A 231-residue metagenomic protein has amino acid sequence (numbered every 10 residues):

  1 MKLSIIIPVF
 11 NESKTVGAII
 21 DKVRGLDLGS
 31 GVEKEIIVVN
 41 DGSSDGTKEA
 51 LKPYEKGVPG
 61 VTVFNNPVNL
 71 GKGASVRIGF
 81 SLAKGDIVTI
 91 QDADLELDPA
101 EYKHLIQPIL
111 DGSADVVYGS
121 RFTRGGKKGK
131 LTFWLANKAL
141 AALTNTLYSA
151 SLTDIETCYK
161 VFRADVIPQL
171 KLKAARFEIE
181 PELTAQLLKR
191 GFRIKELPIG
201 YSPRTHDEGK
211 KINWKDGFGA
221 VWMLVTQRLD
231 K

Functional and structural regions predicted by a protein language model:
K2-S4, E35, E182: Cell-envelope/extracellular polymer assembly enzymes that use nucleotide-activated donors
E12-L26: Short, well-formed alpha-helical segments that are part of the catalytic scaffolds of diverse glycosyltransferases
K14-A18, D45-Y54: Acidic helix N-cap motif at the loop->helix transition within catalytic regions of sugar-transfer enzymes
K34-I37, K48-L82: Conserved donor nucleotide-binding strand/loop of the catalytic core
N40-E49, L95: A conserved acidic beta->alpha catalytic loop
N66-L82, I87, P99-F177, P203-A220: Acceptor/aglycone-binding surface of glycosyltransferases and processive sugar-polymer synthases
S151, K173-A175, T184-S202: Catalytic donor-sugar/metal-binding loop of nucleotide-sugar-dependent glycosyltransferases
